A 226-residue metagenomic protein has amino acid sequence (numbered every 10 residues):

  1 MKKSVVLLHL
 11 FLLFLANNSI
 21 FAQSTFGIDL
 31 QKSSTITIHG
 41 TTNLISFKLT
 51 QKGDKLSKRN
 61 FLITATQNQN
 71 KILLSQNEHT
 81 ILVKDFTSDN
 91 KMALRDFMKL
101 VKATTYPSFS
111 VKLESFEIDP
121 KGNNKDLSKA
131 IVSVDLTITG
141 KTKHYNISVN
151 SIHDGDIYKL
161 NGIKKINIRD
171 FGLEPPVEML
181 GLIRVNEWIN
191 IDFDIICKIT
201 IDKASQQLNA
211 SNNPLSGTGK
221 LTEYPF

Functional and structural regions predicted by a protein language model:
M1, N17, L94-M98: Charged interaction patches that mediate protein-protein contacts
M1-L8: Bacterial N-terminal signal peptides that target proteins for export
L8-N17: Bacterial N-terminal signal peptides
A22-F226: Low-complexity, acidic/polar, glycine-enriched regions of mature
